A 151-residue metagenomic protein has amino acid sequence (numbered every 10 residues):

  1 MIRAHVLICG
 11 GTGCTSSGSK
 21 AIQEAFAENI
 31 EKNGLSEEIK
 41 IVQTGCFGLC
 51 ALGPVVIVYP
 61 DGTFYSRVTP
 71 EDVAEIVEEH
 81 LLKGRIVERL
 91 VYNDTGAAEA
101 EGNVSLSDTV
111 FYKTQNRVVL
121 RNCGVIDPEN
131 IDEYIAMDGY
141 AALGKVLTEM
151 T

Functional and structural regions predicted by a protein language model:
M1-T151: Feature of Fe-S/electron-transfer and energy-metabolism proteins that preferentially highlights extended coupling
